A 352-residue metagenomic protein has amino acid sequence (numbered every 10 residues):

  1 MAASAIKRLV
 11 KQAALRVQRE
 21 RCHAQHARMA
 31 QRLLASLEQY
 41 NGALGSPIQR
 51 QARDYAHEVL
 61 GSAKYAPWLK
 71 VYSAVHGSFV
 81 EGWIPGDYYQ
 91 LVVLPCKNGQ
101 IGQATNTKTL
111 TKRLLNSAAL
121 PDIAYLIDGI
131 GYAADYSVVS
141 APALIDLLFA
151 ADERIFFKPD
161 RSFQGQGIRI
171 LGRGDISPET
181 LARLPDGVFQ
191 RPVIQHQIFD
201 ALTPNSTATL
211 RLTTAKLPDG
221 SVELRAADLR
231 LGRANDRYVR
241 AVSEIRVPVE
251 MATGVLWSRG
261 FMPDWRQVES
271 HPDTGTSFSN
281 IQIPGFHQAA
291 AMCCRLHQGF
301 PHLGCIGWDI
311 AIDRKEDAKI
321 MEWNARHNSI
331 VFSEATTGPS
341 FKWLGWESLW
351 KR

Functional and structural regions predicted by a protein language model:
M1-M29: Intrinsically disordered, low-structural-confidence terminal and linker regions
E20-A143, F163: Conserved N-proximal alpha/beta basic substrate-recognition cap immediately N-terminal to, or forming the N-lobe
G102, T111, A143-D146, F157 (+1 more regions): Catalytic micro-motifs at enzyme active sites that drive phosphoryl/nucleotidyl and oxygen chemistry
D122, I130-G131, R154-P178: Glycine-rich phosphate-binding loop of ATP-grasp-fold ATP-dependent ligases
I130-D135, Q164-G167, S221, N235 (+1 more regions): Short catalytic/ligand-binding loop motif for oxyanion handling, primarily in non-cytosolic enzymes, centered on
E153, R173-G174, P178-G260: Phosphate-binding site of ATP-dependent enzymes
P159-F163, R191-I194, T214-K216, L231 (+2 more regions): Short, flexible loop/turn elements at secondary-structure junctions
Q267-C305, I312-R352: C-terminal active-site "lid" helix and adjoining low-complexity regulatory extension at the edge of ATP-using catalytic
